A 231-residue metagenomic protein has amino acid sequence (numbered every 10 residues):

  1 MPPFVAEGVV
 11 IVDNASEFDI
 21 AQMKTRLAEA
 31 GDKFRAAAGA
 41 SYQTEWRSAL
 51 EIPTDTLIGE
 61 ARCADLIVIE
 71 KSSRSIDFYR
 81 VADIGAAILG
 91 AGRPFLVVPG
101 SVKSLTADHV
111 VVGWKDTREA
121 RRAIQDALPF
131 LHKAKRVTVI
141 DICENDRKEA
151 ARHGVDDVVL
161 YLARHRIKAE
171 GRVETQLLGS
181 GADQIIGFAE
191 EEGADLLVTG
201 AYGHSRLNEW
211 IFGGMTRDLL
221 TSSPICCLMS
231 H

Functional and structural regions predicted by a protein language model:
M1, R35-I67, R164-L197, G203-L207 (+1 more regions): Structural beta-alpha unit
M1-N14, G90-R93, T106-E174: Small/aliphatic-rich secondary-structure junction motif
D13-A28: A short acidic, glycine-rich active-site loop that binds or catalyzes chemistry on phosphate/adenosine moieties
E45, I58-D141, T221-H231: Intrinsically disordered or low-complexity boundary/linker segments at protein termini and domain junctions
I58, Y79, D108, A123 (+3 more regions): Short, well-ordered secondary-structure micro-motifs
S75-I76, N145-A150, Q176-G179, S205: Short, small-residue-enriched loops and turns at beta-alpha junctions that line or gate enzyme active sites
V81-I84, H153-D156, I186-G187, I211-T216: Charged helix-capping and loop-helix junction motifs
